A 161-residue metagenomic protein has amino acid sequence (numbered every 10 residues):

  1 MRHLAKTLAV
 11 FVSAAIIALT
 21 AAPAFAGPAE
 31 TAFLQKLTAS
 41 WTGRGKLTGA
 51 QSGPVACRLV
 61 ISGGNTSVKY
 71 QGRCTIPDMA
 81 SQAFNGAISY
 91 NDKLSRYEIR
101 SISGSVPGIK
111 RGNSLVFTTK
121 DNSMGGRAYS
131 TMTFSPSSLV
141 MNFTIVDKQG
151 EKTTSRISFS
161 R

Functional and structural regions predicted by a protein language model:
M1-K6: Positively charged n-region of N-terminal signal peptides that target proteins for export
T7-A9, A39: Short hydrophobic/aromatic segments of transmembrane alpha-helices and their interfaces
A9-T20: Bacterial N-terminal signal peptides
T20-A21, G45: Generic short alpha-helical hydrophobic face used as a protein-protein interaction/packing hotspot
A22-A26: Sec/Tat signal peptide C-region and signal peptidase I cleavage site
G27-T133, T144-R161: Central antiparallel beta-sheet cores of small beta-barrel/beta-sandwich binding domains
S138-T144: Beta-strand/loop substructures that line and gate deep hydrophobic ligand-binding cavities in soluble
